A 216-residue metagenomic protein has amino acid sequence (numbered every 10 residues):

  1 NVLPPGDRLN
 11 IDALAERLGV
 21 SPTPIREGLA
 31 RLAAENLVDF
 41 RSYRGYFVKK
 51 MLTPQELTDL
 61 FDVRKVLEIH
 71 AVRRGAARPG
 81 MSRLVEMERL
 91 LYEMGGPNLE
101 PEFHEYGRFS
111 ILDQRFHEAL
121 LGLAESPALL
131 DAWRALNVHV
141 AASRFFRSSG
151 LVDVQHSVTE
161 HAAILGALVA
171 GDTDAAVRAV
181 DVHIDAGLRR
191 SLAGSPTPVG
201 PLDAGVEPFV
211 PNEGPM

Functional and structural regions predicted by a protein language model:
N1-A77, A193-M216: Short linear motifs at protein or domain termini
V2-L3, V72, A76-G80, L99-F103 (+4 more regions): Short, flexible helix-adjacent loops and helix caps
G6, K49-L52, E100-P101, F145-S149 (+1 more regions): Short amphipathic alpha-helical segments at helix-loop
P54, K65, E88, Q155-T159: Amphipathic alpha-helical repeat elements characteristic of tetratricopeptide repeat
E68, D113, D172: Acidic active-site catalytic centers that drive phospho-/nucleotidyl reactions and related ester hydrolyses
M81-F146, V158-A167, A175-D185: Conserved amphipathic alpha-helical segments that form helical-bundle/coiled-coil interaction surfaces
F146-M216: C-terminal regulatory/effector modules of DNA-binding transcriptional regulators
